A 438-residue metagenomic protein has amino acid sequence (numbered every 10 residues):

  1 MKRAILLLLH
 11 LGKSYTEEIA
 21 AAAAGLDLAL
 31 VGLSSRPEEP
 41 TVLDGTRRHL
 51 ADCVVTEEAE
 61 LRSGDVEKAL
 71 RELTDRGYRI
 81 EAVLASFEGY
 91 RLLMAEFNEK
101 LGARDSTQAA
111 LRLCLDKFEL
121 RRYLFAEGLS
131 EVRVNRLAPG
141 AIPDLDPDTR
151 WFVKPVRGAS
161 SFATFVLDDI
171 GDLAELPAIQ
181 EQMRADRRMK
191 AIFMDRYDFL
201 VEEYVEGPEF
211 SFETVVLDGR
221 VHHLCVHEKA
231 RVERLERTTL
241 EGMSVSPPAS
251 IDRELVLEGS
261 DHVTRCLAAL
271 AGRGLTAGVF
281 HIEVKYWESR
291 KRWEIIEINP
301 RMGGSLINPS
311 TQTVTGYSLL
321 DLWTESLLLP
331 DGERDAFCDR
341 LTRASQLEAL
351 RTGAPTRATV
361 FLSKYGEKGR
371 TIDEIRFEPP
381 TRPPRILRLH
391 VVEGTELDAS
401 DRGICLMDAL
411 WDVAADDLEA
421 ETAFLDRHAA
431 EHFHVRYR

Functional and structural regions predicted by a protein language model:
M1-A109, L329-E333, A415-L418, A423-R438: ATP-binding N-terminal substructure of ATP-dependent carboxylate-amine bond-forming enzymes
E99-D168, A178-M189: A conserved helix-loop-beta module that forms one wall/lid of the active-site cleft in ATP-utilizing catalytic domains
A126, P143, T324-R438: Peripheral (often C-terminal) accessory segments that flank ATP-dependent C-N-forming ligase machineries
S130-V132, I170-E206, T239-G242, T264-R273: Conserved ATP-binding module of the ATP-grasp superfamily
R157-A159, Y204-G207, R273-G278, A354 (+1 more regions): A short catalytic or substrate-binding loop motif that flags glycine-/basic-rich loops and adjacent residues that bind
A178-L235, E254, H281, K285-E294 (+1 more regions): Phosphate-binding site of ATP-dependent enzymes
E203-E206, F210-A269, L275, N299-L328: ATP-dependent carboxylate/phosphate-activation module, predominantly the ATP-grasp catalytic core and closely related
T214, S250, L267-T311, A344-Q346 (+1 more regions): Conserved metal-phosphate-binding beta-hairpin within the catalytic cores of diverse ATP-dependent phosphoryl-transfer
